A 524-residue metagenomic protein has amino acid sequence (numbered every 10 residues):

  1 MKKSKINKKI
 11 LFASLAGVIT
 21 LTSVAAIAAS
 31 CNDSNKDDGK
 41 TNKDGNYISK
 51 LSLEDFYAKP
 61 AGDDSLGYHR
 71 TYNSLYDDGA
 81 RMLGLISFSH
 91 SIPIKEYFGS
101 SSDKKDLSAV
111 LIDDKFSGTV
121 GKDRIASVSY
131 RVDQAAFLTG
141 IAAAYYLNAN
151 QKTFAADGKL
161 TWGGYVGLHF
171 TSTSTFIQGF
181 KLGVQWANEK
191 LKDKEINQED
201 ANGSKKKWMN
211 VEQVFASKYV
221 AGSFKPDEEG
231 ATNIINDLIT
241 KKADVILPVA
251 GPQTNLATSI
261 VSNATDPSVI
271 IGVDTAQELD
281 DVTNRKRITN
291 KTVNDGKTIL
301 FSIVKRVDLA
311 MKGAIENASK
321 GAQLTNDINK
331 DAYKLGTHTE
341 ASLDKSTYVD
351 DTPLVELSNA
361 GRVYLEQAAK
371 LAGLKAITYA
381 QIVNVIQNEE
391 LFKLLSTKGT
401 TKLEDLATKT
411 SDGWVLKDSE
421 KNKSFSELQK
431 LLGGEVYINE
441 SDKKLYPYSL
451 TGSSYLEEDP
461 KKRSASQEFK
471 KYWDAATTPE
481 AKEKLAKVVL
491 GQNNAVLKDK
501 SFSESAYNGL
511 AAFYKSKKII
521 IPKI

Functional and structural regions predicted by a protein language model:
M1-K36: Gram-positive Sec-dependent secretion signals
G39-I524: A residue-level marker of the well-folded mature domains of exported/periplasmic proteins
